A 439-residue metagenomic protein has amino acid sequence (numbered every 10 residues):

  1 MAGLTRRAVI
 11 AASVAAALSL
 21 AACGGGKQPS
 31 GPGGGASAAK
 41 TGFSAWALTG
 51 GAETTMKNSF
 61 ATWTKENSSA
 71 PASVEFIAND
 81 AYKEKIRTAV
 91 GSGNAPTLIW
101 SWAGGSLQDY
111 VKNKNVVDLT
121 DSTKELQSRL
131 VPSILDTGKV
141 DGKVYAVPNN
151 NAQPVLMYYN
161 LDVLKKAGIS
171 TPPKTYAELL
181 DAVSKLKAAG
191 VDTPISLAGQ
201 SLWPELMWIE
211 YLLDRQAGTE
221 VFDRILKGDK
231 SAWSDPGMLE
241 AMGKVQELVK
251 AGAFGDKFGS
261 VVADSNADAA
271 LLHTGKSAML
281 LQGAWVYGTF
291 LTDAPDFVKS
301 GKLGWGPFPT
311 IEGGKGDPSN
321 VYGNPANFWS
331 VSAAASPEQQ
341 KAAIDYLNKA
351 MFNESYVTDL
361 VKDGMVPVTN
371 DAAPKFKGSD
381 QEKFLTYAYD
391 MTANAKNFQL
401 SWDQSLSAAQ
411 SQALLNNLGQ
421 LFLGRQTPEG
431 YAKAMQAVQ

Functional and structural regions predicted by a protein language model:
A2-T5, V9-Q108, E338, G430 (+1 more regions): Conserved N-terminal structural module of periplasmic/extracytoplasmic solute-binding proteins
K65, A251-A253, A294-K362: Extracytoplasmic/periplasmic substrate-recognition and gating elements
F76-T88, G104-G105, K174-D181, F258-H273: Short helix-initiation/N-cap motifs at beta->coil->alpha
G104-V155: Hinge/lid segment of periplasmic solute-binding proteins
T120-I134, G199, Q216-E240, A294-V298 (+2 more regions): Short, solvent-exposed loop/beta-turn-alpha elements that line the ligand-binding surface or hinge of extracytoplasmic
Y145-P148, V155, L180-S231: Extracytoplasmic/periplasmic solute-binding protein
P148, G323, D363-P374, K383-Q439: C-terminal capping/gating helix-and-loop segments adjacent to ligand/active sites or protein-protein/ligand interfaces
V183, K227-G259: Glycine-centered hinge/linker elements that transmit conformational signals in sensory and ligand-binding systems
